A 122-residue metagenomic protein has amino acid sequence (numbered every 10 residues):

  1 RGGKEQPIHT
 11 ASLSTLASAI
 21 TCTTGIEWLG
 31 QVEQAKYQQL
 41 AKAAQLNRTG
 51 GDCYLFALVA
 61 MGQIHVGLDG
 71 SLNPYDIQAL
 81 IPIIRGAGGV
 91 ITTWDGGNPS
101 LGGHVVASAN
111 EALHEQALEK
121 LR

Functional and structural regions predicted by a protein language model:
R1-H9: Contiguous, small/hydrophobic- and glycine-enriched helical/loop subdomains that border and often "cap" functional
I8-R122: An extended, acidic
